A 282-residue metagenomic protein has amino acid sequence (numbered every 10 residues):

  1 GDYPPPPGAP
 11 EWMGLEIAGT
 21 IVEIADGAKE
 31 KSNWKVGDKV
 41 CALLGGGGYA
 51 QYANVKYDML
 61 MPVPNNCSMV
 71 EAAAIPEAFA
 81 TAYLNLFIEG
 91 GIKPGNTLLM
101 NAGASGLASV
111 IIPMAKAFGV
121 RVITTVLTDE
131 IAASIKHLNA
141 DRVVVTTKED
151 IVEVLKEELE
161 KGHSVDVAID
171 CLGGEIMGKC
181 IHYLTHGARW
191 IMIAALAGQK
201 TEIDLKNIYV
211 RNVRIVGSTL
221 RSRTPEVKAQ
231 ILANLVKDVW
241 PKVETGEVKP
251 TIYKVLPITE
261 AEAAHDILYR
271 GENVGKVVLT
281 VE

Functional and structural regions predicted by a protein language model:
G1-G47: Glycine-rich beta-strand-centered segment in the early N-terminal region that forms part of a ligand/cofactor-binding
C41, L99, A168-I169: N-terminal Rossmann-like NAD(P) cofactor-binding module of classical short-chain dehydrogenase/reductase
L44-Y57: A structural motif shared across PLP-dependent enzymes of the aminotransferase-like
A73-I75, F79-K148: Mid-domain Rossmann-like dinucleotide-binding core that forms the NAD(H)/NADP(H) cofactor-binding site
F118, V126, I135, E175-E247 (+2 more regions): Glycine-rich phosphate-binding loop and adjacent beta-alpha segment of Rossmann(oid) nucleotide-cofactor-binding
D150-G162: Short amphipathic alpha-helix with an adjacent loop that forms part of the alpha/beta core around
G162, W240, T245-K254, E262-E282: C-terminal capping/lid region of NAD(P)-dependent oxidoreductase domains
